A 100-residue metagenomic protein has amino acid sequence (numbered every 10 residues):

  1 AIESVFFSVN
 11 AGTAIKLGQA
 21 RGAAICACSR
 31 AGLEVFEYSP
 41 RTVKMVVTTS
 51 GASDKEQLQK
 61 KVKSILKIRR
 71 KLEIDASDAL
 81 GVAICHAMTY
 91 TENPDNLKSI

Functional and structural regions predicted by a protein language model:
A1-I100: Phosphate- and other anionic-substrate recognition elements at nucleic-acid/protein interfaces
